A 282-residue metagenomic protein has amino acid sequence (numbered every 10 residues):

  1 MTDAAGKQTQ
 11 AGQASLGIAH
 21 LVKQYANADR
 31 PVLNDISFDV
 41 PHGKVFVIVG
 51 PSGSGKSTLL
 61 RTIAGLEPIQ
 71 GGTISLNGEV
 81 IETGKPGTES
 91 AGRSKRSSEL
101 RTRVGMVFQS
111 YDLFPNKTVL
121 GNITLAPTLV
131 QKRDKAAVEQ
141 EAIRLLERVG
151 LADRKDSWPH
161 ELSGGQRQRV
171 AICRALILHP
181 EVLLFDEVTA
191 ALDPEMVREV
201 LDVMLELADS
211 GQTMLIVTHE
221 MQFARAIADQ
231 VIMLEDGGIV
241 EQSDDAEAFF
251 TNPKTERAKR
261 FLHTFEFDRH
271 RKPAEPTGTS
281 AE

Functional and structural regions predicted by a protein language model:
R30, I81-G105, K135-A136, F249-P253: ABC ATPase NBD coupling module
V49-P51: The feature captures the beta-strand-to-loop junction immediately N-terminal to the Walker
A64: Helix-to-loop junction immediately C-terminal to a conserved catalytic motif
W158-L162, Q166: Conserved ABC ATPase signature
H179: Conserved catalytic motifs of ABC-family nucleotide-binding domains
L183-D186: Catalytic Walker B motif of ABC-type/P-loop ATPase nucleotide-binding domains
G237-G238: Conserved ABC ATPase "signature" C-loop
